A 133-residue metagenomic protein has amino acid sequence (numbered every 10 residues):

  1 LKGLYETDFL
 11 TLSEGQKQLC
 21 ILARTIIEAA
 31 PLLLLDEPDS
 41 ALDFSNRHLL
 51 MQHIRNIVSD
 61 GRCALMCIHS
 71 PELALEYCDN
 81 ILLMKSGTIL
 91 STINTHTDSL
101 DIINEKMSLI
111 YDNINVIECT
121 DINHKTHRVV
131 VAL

Functional and structural regions predicted by a protein language model:
D8-L12: Conserved ABC ATPase signature
L33-D36: Catalytic Walker B motif of ABC-type/P-loop ATPase nucleotide-binding domains
D43: ABC-family nucleotide-binding domains
H48-D60: Helical segment within the ABC ATPase nucleotide-binding domain
I68-H69: H-loop/switch region of ABC-family ATPase nucleotide-binding domains
I81-N94: H-loop (His-switch) and adjacent beta-strand-loop-beta switch element of ABC-type ATPase nucleotide-binding domains
L100-L133: ABC ATPase nucleotide-binding domains
